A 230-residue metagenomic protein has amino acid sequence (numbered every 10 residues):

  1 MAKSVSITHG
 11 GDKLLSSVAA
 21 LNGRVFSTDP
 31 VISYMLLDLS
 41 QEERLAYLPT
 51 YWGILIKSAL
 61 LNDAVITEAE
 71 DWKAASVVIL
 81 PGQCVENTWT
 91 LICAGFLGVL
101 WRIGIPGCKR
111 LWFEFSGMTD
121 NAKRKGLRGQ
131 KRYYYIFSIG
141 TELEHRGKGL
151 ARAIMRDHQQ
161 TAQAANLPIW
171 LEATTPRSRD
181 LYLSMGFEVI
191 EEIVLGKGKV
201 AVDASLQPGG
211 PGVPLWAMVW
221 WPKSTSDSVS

Functional and structural regions predicted by a protein language model:
M1-I7, D12-K13, K223-S230: Eukaryotic N-terminal low-complexity, Ser/Thr- and Lys/Arg-rich leader segments that predominantly function as
S4-R24, T28, I32: A short beta-loop-alpha structural element at the N-terminal edge of CoA-dependent acyl/N-acetyltransferase catalytic
E42-T67, A74, K131-R132, P211: A short helix-loop-beta-strand connector motif used in the catalytic cores of GNAT acetyltransferases and, in some
K73-A74, E191: A structural microfeature
A75-E142, R146, G196-P211, S224-V229: Conserved acyl-donor/pantetheine-binding loop and adjacent beta-alpha core of acyl/acetyltransferases and related
I136, I169-A173: Conserved hydrophobic beta-strand within the GNAT/NAT acetyltransferase core sheet that lines the active-site cleft
T141, G147-Q160: Conserved acetyl-CoA-binding loop-helix of GNAT-fold acetyltransferases
R152, T161-N166, T175-K199: Conserved active-site alpha-helix within GNAT-family acetyltransferase domains
